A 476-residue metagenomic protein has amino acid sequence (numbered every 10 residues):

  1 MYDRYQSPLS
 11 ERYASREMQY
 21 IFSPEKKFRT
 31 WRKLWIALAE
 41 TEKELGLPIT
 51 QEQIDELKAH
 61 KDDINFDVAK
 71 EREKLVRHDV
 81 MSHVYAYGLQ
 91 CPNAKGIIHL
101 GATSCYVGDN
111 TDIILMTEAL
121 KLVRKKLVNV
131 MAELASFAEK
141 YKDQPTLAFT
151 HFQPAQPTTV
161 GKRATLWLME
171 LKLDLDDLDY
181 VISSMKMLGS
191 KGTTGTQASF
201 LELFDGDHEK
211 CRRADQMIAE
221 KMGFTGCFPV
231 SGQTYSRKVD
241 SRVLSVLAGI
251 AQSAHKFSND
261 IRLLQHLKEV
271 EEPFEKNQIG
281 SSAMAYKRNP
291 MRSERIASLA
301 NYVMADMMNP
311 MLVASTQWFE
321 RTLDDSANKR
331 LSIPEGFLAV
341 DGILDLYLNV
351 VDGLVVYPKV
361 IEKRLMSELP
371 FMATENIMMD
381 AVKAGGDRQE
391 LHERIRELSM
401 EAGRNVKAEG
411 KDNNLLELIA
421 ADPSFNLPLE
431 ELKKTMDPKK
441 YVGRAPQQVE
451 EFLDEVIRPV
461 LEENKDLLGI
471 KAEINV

Functional and structural regions predicted by a protein language model:
M1-A198, F204-A219, G280-S281, M291-R295 (+3 more regions): A helix-coil-helix interface module used to build multimeric assemblies and to scaffold catalytic/cofactor sites
Q19-S23, V68-K70, Q278-S298, E320-E335 (+4 more regions): Short beta-alpha connecting loops at secondary-structure transitions that line or flank enzyme active sites
L38-T41, V123, L127-V130, L134-F137 (+12 more regions): Amphipathic alpha-helices that form helix-helix packing interfaces
E139-G161, E271-K287, E320-A327, D352-M372: Glycine-rich cofactor-pocket loops
Q216-Q233: A short, charged helix-loop
T234-E269, P273, Q278-A339: A conserved active-site cap/scaffold subdomain adjacent to cofactor or substrate pockets
E271, R394-E401: Active/binding-pocket-proximal capping segment
Y302-R388, R394: Long, amphipathic alpha-helical stalk/connector segments used for oligomerization, subunit docking, or mechanical
